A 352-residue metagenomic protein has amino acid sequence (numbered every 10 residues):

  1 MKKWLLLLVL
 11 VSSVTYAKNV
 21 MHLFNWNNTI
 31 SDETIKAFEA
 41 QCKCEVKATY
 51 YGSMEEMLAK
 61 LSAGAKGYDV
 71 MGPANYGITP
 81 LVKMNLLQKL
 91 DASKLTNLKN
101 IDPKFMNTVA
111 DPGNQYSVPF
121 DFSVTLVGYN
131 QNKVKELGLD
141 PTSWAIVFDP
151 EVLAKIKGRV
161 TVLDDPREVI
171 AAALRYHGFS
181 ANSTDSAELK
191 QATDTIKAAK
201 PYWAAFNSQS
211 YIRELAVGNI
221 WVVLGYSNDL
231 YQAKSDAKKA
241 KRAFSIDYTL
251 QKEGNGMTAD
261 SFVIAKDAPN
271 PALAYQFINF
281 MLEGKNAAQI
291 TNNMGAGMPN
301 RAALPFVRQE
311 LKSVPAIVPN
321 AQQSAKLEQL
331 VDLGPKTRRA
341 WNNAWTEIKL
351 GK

Functional and structural regions predicted by a protein language model:
K18-M84: Early extracytoplasmic/lumenal segment of secretory-pathway proteins
D69-P73, A204-A205, W221-Y226: Paired acidic/hydrophobic, glycine-rich loop segments that form the ligand-binding mouth/hinge of periplasmic-binding
G77-P80, V222-A243: A ligand-binding cleft/hinge motif common to bilobed small-molecule-binding domains
I78-A204, Q209-A216: Extracytoplasmic ligand-binding site segments that recognize negatively charged/polar headgroups
N100, L189-A198, A204, R242-V263: Periplasmic-binding protein-like
G128-K133, R175-G178, T258-N270, Q289: A bilobed periplasmic-binding-protein/Venus flytrap-type ligand-binding module shared by bacterial periplasmic
R213, A321-K352: Conserved C-terminal helix/tail region of periplasmic/extracytoplasmic solute-binding proteins
A265-K326: Mature extracytoplasmic/periplasmic domains
